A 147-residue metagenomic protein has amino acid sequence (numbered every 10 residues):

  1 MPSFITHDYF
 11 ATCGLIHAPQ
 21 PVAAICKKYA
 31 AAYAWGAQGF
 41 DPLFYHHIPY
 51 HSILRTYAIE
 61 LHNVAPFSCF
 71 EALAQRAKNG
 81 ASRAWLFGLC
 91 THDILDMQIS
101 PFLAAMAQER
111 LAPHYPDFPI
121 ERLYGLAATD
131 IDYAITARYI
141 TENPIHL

Functional and structural regions predicted by a protein language model:
M1-F87, D93, M97, F102-H146: N-terminal, motif-rich segments that launch catalysis or mediate targeting to/interaction with membranes, typified by
